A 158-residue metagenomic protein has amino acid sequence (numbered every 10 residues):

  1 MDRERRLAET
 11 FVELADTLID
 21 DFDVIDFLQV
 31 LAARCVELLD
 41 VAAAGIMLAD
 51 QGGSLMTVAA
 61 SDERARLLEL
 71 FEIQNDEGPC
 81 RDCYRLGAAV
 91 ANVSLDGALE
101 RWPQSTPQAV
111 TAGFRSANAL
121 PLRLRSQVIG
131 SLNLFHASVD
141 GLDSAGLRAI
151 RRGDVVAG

Functional and structural regions predicted by a protein language model:
D2, F135-I150: Regulatory loop-to-helix N-cap segments in sensory/regulatory domains that couple ligand/signal detection
R3-V12, D16-T57, L67-E69, E77: Helix-loop-beta substructure at the N-terminus of cytosolic sensory domains that couple signal/ligand detection
L48-D50, S61, H136: Residue-level signal for short segments within beta-strands and strand-turn junctions of well-structured beta-sheet
A49, A65-R115: Regulatory sensory and allosteric helical modules in signal-transduction proteins and certain transcription factors
S116-R123: Short hydrophobic beta-strand micro-motif common in sensory/regulatory domains
A119, G130-L132: Short glycine-/small-residue motifs
A149-G158: Signal-transmission/dimerization alpha-helices at domain junctions
